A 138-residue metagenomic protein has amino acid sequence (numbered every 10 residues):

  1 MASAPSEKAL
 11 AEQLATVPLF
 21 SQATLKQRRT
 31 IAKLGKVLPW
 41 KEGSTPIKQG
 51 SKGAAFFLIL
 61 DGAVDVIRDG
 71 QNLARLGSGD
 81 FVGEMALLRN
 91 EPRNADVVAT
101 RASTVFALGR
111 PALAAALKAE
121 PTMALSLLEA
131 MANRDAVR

Functional and structural regions predicted by a protein language model:
M1-R138: Cytosolic regulatory regions built on CNB/CRP/Popeye-like sensor folds
